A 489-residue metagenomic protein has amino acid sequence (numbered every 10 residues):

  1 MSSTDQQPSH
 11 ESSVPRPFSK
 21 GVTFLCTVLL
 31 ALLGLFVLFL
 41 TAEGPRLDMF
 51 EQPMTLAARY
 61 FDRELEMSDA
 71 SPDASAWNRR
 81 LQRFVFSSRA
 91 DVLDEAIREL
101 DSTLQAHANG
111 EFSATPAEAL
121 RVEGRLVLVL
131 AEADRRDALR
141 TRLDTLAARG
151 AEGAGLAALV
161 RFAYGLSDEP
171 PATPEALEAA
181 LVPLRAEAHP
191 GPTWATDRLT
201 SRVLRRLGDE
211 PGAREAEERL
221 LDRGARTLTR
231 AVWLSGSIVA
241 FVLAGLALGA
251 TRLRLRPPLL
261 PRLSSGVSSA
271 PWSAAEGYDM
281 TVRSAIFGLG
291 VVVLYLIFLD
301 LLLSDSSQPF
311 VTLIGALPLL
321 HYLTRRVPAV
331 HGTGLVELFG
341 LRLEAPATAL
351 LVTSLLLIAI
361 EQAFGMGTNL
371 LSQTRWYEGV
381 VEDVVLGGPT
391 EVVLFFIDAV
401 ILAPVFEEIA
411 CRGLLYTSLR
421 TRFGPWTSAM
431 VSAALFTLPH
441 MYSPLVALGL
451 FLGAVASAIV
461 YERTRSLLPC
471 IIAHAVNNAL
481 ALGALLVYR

Functional and structural regions predicted by a protein language model:
S2-A96, A114-T115, I358-A363, R375-R489: Transmembrane helix-loop-helix hairpins at the membrane interface of multi-pass integral membrane proteins
S2-G332, L485-Y488: N-terminal, membrane-interfacial amphipathic/helix-forming hydrophobic leader that caps and precedes the first
N78, N109, S354, N369 (+1 more regions): Detector for Asparagine
R254-R256, L296-L313, V327-A403: Juxtamembrane helix-loop-helix connectors linking adjacent transmembrane helices in multi-pass membrane enzymes
S268-A274, L338-A347, R422: Alpha-helical transmembrane segments with an aromatic anchor "belt"
